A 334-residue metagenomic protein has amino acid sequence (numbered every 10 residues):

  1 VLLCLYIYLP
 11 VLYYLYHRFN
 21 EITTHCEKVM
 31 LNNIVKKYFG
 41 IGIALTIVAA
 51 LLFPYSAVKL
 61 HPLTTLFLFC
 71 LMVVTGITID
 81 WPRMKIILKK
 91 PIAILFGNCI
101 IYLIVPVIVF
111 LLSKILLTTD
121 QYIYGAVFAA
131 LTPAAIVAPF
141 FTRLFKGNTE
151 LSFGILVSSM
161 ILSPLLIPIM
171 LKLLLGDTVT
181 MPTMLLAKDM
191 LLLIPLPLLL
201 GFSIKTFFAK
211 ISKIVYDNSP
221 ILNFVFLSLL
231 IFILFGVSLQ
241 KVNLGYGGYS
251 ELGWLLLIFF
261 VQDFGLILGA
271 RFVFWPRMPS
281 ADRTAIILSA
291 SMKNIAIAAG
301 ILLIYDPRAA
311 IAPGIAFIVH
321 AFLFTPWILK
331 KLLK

Functional and structural regions predicted by a protein language model:
C4-Y13, T24-K334: Alpha-helical transmembrane segments of multi-pass small-molecule/ion transporters
